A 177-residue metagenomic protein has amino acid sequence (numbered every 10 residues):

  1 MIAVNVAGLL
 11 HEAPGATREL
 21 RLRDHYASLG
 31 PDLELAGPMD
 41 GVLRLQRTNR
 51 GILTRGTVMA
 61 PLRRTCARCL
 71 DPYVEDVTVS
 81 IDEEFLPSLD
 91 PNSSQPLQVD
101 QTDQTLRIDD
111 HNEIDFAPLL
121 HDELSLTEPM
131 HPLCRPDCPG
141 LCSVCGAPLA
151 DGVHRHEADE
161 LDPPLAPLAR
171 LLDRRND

Functional and structural regions predicted by a protein language model:
M1-D177: Structured interface patches
